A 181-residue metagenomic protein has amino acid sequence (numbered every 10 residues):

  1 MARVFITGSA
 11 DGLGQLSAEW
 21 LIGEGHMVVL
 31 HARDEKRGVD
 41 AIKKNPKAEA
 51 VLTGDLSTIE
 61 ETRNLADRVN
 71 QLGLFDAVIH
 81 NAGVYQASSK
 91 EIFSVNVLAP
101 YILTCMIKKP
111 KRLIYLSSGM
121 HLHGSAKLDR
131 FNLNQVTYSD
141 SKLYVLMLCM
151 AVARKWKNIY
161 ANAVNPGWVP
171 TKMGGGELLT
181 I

Functional and structural regions predicted by a protein language model:
R3-I6, V78-I79: Conserved hydrophobic beta-strands of the Rossmann-like cofactor-binding core in SDR/related NAD(P)H-dependent
A10-D11: Conserved glycine-rich cofactor-binding loop
L21, I107: Aromatic pocket-lining residues of Rossmann-like dinucleotide-binding sites
E24-V39: Conserved glycine-rich Rossmann-like NAD(P)H-binding loop of the short-chain dehydrogenase/reductase
N45-E60: Rossmann-fold cofactor-recognition segment
N64-R68, A87-S94: Active-site Tyr-X3-Lys motif and surrounding loop/helix of classical short-chain dehydrogenase/reductase
G83-K90, R112-N158, N165-L178: Catalytic loop of short-chain dehydrogenase/reductase
